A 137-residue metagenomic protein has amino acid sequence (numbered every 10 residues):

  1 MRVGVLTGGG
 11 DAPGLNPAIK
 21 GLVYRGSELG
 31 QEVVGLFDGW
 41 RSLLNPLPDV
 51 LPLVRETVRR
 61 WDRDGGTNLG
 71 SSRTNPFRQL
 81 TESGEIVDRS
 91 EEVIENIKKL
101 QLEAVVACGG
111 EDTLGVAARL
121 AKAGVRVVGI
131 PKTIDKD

Functional and structural regions predicted by a protein language model:
M1-L47: N-terminal phosphate-binding or glycine-rich loops at protein starts, especially the Walker A/P-loop of NTPases
L6, L36, A107-C108, I130: Structural motif
P17-L22, E111-V125: Short Gly/Thr/Asp-enriched flexible loops that form oxyanion-binding sites at enzyme active sites
V33, G66-L69, V127-G129: Conserved beta-strand scaffold positions in the cores of enzyme catalytic domains, especially in NTP/NDP-utilizing
L36-F37, L120-D137: Short, acidic/small-residue loops that bind anionic groups at enzyme active sites
N45-A107, D112, D137: Glycine-rich oxoanion-binding loops at beta->alpha junctions
